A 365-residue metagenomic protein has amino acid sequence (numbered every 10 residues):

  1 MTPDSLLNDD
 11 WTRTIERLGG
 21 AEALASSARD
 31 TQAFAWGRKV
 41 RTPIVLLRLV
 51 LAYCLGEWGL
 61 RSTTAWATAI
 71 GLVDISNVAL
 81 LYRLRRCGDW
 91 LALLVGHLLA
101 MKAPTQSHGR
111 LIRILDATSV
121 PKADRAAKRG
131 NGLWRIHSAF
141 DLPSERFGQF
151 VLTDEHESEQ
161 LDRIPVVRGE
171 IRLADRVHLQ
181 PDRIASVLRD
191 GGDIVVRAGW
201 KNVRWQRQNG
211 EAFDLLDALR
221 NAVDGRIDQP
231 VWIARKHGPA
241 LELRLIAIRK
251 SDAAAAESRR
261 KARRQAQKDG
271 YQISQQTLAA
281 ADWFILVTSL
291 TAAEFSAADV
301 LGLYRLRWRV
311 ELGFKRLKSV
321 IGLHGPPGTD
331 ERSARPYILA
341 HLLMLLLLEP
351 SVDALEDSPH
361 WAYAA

Functional and structural regions predicted by a protein language model:
M1-E57, A65, D74-I75, A79-C87 (+4 more regions): Single, function-defining residue in the core of a domain
S62-A69: Short alpha-helical "recognition helix" segments of helix-turn-helix
W90-P104: Short Lys/Arg-enriched helix C-cap and helix-to-coil transition segments that create basic nucleic-acid-contact patches
P104, R113-L115: Short glycine- and basic-residue-enriched patches
